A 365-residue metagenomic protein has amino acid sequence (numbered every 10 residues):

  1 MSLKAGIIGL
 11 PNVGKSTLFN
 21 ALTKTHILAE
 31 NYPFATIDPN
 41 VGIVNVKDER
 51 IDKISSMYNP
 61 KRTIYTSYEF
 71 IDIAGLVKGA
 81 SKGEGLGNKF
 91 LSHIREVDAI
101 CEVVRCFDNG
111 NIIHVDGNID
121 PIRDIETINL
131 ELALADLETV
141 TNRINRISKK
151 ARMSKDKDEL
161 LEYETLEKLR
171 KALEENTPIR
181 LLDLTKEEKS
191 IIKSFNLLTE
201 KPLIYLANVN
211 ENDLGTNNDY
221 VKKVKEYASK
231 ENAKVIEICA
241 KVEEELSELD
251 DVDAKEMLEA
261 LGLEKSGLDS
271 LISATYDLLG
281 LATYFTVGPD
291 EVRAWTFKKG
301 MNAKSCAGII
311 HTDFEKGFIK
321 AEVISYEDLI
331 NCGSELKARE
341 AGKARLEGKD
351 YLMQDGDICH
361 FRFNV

Functional and structural regions predicted by a protein language model:
M1-I113, I122, I147: Conserved G1/Walker A P-loop phosphate-binding module
L3-I8, V13, F19, R146-L352 (+2 more regions): C-terminal-of-GTPase-core extension/linker across diverse P-loop GTPases
T25-P33, N40-G42, R50-K53, K82 (+10 more regions): Glycine-rich, flexible loop/turn motifs
F34, D48-I51, I64-F70, E84-V97 (+9 more regions): Amphipathic alpha-helical transducer elements in NTP-driven molecular machines
G42-K47, A74-E84, R95-E159, A172-T185 (+1 more regions): Conserved Switch II/interswitch segment of TRAFAC-class P-loop GTPases
E96, Q354-D355: Short, flexible surface segments
